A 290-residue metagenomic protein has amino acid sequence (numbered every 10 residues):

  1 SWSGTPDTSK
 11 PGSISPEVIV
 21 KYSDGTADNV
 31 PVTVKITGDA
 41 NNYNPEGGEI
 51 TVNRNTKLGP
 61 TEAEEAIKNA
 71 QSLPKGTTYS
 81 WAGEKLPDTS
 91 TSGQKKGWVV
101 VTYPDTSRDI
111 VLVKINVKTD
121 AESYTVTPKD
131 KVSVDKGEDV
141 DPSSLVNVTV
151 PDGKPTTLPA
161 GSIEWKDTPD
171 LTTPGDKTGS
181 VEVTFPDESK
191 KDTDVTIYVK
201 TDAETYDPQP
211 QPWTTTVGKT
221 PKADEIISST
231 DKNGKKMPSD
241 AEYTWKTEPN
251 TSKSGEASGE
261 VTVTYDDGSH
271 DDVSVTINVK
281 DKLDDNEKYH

Functional and structural regions predicted by a protein language model:
S1, T33-K75, D120-T157, K200-M237 (+1 more regions): Solvent-exposed, low-complexity, repeat-rich "mucin-like" stalks and linkers
S1-A27, S72-R108, K154-K191, K235-H270: Serine/threonine-rich, repeat-prone extracellular segments and beta-strand-based repeat modules of secreted/surface
P11, V32, S90-T91, V113 (+5 more regions): Residue-level recognition of conserved structural "scaffold" positions that shape functional pockets and channels
K21, G25, T61, T102 (+8 more regions): Exposed, low-complexity/repetitive linear segments and helix-based recognition motifs, biased toward charged/polar
D28-T37, I110-K118, D192-K200, D271-D281: C-terminal edge beta-strand
P31, E64, G76-T78, K96 (+7 more regions): Exposed beta-strand and adjacent loop surfaces of beta-rich binding modules that mediate intermolecular recognition
